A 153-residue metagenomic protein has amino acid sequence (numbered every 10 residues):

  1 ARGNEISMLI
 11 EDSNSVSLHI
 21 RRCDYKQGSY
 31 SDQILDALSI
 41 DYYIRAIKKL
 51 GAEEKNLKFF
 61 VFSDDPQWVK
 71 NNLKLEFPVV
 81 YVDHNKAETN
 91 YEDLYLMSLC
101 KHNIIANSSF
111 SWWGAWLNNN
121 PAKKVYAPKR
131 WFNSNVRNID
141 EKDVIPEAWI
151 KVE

Functional and structural regions predicted by a protein language model:
A1-E88: Core catalytic architecture of nucleotide-activated donor-dependent transferases building glycoconjugates
D24, Q67, K74, N90-D93 (+4 more regions): Residue-level preference for alpha-helix termini and adjacent loops
L35-D41, P78-V82, C100-K101, K123-V125 (+1 more regions): Short, low-complexity, polar/charged sequence segments that are solvent-exposed and flexible
L38, E54, N107-S111, Y126 (+1 more regions): Alpha-helical structural elements
V69-E76, L117-N118, V136-I139: Short loop/helix-cap segments at secondary-structure boundaries that form the rim of catalytic
D83-N85, K129, E153: Residues at the C-termini of beta-strands that transition into short coil/loop
N90-R137: A donor-sugar binding/catalytic signature common to diverse glycosyltransferases and related nucleotide-sugar
N133-E153: Leloir-type glycosyltransferase catalytic cores
